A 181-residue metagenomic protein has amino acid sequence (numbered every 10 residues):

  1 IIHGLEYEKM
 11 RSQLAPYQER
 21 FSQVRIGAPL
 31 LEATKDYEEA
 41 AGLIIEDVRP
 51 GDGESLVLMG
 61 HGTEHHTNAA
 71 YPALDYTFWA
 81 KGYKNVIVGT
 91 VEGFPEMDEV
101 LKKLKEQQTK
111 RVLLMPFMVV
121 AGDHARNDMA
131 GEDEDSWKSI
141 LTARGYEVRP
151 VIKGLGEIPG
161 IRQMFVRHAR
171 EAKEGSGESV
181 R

Functional and structural regions predicted by a protein language model:
I1-L113, V119-R181: Extended amphipathic ligand-handling, pore-lining, and cofactor/metal-binding catalytic surfaces
